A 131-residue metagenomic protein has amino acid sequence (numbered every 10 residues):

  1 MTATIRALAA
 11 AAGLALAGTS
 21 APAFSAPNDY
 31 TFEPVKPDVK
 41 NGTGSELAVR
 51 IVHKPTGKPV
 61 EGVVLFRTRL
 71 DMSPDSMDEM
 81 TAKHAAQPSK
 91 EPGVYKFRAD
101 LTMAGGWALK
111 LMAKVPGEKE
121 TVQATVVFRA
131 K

Functional and structural regions predicted by a protein language model:
M1-A9: Bacterial N-terminal signal peptides that target proteins for export
A11-G13, A23: Cleavable N-terminal signal peptides
G18-S20: N-terminal signal peptide c-region/cleavage motif recognized by signal peptidases
F24-A104, A108-K131: Contiguous segments within soluble domain cores/interaction surfaces
